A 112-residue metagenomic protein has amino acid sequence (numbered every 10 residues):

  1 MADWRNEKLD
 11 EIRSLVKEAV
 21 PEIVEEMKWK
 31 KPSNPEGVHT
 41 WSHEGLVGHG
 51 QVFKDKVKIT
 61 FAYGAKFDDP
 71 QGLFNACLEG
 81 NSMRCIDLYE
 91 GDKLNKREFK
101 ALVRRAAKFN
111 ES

Functional and structural regions predicted by a protein language model:
M1-S112: Charge-dense, helix-prone N-terminal extensions
